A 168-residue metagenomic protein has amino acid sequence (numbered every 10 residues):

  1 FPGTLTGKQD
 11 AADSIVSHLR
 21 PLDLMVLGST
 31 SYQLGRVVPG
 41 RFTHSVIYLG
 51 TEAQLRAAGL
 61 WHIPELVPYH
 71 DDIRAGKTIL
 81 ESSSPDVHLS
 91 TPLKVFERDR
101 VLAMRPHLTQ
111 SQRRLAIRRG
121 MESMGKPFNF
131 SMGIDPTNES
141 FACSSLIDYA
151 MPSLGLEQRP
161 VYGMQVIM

Functional and structural regions predicted by a protein language model:
F1-L5: Short, basic/aromatic beta-hairpin or loop at an interaction surface
K8-I15: Short alpha-helix capping/helix-loop boundary micro-motifs
L24-R105, F128-F141: Glycine-rich catalytic cores of cysteine/serine-nucleophile enzymes that process amide/ester linkages in cell-envelope
R98-Q165: Active-site nucleophile-His-acid catalytic modules used for acyl/amide transfer and hydrolysis across diverse enzymes
